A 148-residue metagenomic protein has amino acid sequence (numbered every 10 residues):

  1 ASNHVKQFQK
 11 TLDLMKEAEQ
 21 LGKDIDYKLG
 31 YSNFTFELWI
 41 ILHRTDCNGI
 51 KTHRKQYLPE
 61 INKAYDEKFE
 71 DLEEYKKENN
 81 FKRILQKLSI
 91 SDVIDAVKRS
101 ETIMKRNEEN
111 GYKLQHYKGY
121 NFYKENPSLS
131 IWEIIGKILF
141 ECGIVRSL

Functional and structural regions predicted by a protein language model:
S2-L148: C-terminal accessory helical subdomains adjacent to catalytic cores in phosphodiester- and nucleotide-handling enzymes
